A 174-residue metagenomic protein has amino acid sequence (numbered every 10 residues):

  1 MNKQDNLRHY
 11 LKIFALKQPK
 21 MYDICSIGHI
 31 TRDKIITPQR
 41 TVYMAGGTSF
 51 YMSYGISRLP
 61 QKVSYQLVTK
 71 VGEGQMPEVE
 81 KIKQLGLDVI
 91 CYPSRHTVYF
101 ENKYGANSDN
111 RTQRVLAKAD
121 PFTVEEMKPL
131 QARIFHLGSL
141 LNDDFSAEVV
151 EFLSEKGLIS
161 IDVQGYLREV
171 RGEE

Functional and structural regions predicted by a protein language model:
N2-Y10: Intrinsic-disorder-associated, low-complexity terminal segments enriched in Asp/Asn/His/Tyr and depleted of Lys/Arg
Q4, Q18-P19: Cationic, low-complexity basic patches in intrinsically disordered or flexible, solvent-exposed regions
Y22-I24, R32-Y43, R58-D144, E148-L158: Conserved N-terminal subdomain of the carbohydrate kinase-like
H29: Active-site glycine-centered loops adjacent to acidic/histidine catalytic or metal-binding residues that shape
T41-G55: Short catalytic helix/loop segments, enriched in acidic residues and glycine and frequently bearing histidine
T48-F50, S94-H96, V163-Y166: Short, acidic/turn-prone active-site loops that include or flank metal/cofactor- and phosphate-binding residues
K118-A119, S160-E174: Short, flexible, glycine-rich and Lys/Arg-enriched loop motifs at helix boundaries that contact anionic partners
